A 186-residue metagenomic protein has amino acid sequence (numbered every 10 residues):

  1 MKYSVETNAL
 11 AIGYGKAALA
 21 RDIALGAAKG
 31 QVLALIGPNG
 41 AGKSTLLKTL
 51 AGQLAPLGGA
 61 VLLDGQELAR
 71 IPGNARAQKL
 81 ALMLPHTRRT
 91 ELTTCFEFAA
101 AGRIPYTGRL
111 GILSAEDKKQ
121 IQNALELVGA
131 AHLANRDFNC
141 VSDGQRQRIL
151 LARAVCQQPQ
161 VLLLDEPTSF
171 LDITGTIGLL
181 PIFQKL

Functional and structural regions predicted by a protein language model:
V5, A20-D22: Conserved structural motif at the start of ABC-family nucleotide-binding domains
I36-P38: The feature captures the beta-strand-to-loop junction immediately N-terminal to the Walker
A51: Helix-to-loop junction immediately C-terminal to a conserved catalytic motif
G59-E67: Conserved ABC transporter NBD signature motif
A100, A115-L133, Q158: Conserved ABC ATPase "signature" region
I112, D137-V141, Q145: Conserved ABC ATPase signature
L162-E166, L171: Catalytic Walker B motif of ABC-type/P-loop ATPase nucleotide-binding domains
